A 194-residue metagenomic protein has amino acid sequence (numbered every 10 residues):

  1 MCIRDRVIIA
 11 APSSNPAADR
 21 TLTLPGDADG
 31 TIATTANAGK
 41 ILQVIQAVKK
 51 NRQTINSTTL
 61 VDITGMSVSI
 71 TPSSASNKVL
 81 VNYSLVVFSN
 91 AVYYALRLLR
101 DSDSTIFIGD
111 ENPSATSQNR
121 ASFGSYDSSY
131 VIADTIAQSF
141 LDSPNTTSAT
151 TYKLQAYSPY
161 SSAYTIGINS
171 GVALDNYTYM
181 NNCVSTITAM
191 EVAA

Functional and structural regions predicted by a protein language model:
M1-I3, I32: Short, small-residue-biased leader/transition segments that mark boundaries at the very start of proteins
R4-R6, D19, G65, V184: Surface-exposed or flexible loop/turn and strand-edge residues in extracellular/cell-surface modules
R6-P12: C-terminal trimerization/auto-chaperone modules of long, extracellular attachment fibers and adhesins
T21-I55: Glycine-rich, low-complexity segments
A38-L42, V61-G65, T105-I108: Local beta-strand/beta-hairpin segments that build beta-sheet-rich folds
Q53-I63: Solvent-exposed, conformationally flexible loop/turn segments
T54-N56, P72-K78, N82-A149, K153-A194: Terminal beta-strand-rich extracellular "head" domains that mediate receptor/glycan or other ligand binding
